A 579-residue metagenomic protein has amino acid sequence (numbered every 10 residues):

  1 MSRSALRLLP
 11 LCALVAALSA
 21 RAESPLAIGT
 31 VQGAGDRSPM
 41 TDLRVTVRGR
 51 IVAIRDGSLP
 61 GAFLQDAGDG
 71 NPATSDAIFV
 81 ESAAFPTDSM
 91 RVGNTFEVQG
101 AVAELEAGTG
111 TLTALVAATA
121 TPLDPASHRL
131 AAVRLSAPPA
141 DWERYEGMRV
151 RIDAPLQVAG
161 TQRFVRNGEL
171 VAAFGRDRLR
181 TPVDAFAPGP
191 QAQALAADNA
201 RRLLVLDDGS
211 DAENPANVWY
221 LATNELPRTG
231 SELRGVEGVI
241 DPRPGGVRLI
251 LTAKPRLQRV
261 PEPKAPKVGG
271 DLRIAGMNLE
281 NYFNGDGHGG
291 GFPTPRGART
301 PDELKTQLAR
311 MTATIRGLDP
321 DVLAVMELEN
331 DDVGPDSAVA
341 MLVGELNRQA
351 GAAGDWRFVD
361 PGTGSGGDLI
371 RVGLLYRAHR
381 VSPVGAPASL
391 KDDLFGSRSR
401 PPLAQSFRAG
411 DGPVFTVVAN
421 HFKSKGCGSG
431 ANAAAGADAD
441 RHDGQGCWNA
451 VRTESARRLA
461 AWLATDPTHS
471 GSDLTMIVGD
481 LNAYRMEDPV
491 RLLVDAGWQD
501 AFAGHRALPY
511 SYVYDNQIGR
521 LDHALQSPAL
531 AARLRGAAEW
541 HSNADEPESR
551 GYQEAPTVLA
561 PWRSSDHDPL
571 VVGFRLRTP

Functional and structural regions predicted by a protein language model:
M1-P10: Bacterial N-terminal signal peptides that target proteins for export
L9, V45, N94-F96, P320 (+1 more regions): Residue-level detection of beta-strand scaffold positions
P10, E23, Q32, A196-D198 (+5 more regions): Short, functionally important structural connectors and interaction interfaces within domains
C12-R21: Hydrophobic h-region of N-terminal signal peptides that target proteins for export in Gram-negative bacteria
A22-A298, D302-T314, R348-A350, L390-F395 (+4 more regions): Extended non-catalytic accessory segments flanking core domains
S82, D88-V92, L170-A172, R176-D177 (+4 more regions): Divalent cation-coordinating acidic motifs and surrounding scaffolds that mediate Ca2+/Mg2+/Mn2+/Zn2+-dependent binding
